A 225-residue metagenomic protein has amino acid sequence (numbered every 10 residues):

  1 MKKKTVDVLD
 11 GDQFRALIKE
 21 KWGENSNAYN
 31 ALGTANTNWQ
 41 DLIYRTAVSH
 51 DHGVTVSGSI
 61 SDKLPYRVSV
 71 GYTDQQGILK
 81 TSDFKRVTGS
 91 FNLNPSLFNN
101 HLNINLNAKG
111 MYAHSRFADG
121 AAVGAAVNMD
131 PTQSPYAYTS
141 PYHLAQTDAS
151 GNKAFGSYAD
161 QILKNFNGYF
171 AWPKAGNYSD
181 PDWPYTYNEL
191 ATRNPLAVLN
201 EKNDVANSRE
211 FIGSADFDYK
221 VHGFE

Functional and structural regions predicted by a protein language model:
M1-N36, I78-L79, N92-I212: Surface-exposed loop/interface segments of Gram-negative outer-membrane beta-barrel transport/assembly proteins
M1-T5, N27-S57, S69-S82: Short strand-turn segments of transmembrane beta-barrel domains in outer membranes, especially the first one or two
R45-S61, G71-T73, V87, P195-E225: Outer-membrane beta-barrel transmembrane strands
G58-Y66, Q76-K80, P95-L106, D216-E225: Secondary-structure transition into beta-strands, especially the periplasmic turns and strand N-termini that construct
R67, K85-S90: Short, cationic motifs built from Arg/Lys/His that form the positively charged side of catalytic pockets
